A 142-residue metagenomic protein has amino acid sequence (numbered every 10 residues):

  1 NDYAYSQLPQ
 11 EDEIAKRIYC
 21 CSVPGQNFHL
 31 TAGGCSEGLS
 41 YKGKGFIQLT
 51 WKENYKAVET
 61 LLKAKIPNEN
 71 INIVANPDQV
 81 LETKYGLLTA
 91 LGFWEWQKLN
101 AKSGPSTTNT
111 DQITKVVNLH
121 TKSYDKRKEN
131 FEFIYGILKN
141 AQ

Functional and structural regions predicted by a protein language model:
N1, T50-E53, W94-A101, T121 (+1 more regions): Sec/Tat-exported extracytoplasmic proteins
N1-Q7, H120-R127: Secretory-pathway/luminal and periplasmic proteins that interact with or process carbohydrate-rich
N1-T89, F93: Peptidoglycan-targeting cell-wall enzymes and recognition modules
E59, L91, T114, N118 (+1 more regions): Non-transmembrane alpha-helical segments in soluble domains of secreted/periplasmic/extracellular proteins
L99, Q112-T114, N130: C-terminal region detector
G104-S123: Acidic helix/loop microenvironments that form the catalytic cleft of cell-wall polysaccharide enzymes
Y124, K128-Q142: Acidic, carboxylate-rich catalytic segments that either coordinate divalent cations
